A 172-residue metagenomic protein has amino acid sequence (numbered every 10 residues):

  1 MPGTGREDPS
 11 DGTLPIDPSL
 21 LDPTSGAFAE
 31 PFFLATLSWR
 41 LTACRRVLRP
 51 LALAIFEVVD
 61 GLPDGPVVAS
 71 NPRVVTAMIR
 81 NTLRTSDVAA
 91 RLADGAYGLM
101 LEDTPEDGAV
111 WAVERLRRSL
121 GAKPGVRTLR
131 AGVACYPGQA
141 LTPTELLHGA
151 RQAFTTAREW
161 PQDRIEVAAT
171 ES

Functional and structural regions predicted by a protein language model:
M1-L41: Signal-transducing coiled-coil linker helices
S19-P23, F56-A69, L83, L101: Active-site loop/short helix in cyclic nucleotide turnover domains
T36-V67: Active-site-proximal structural segments of metal-dependent nucleotidyl cyclase/transferase enzymes
D60-P63, M100-G108, T128-G149, A153: Catalytic strand-loop-helix junctions within cyclic-nucleotide turnover domains
P63-V74, L99-R115: Short helix/loop segment flanking the catalytic signature motif in cyclic-nucleotide metabolism enzymes
V75-R80, G108-P124, R151: Alpha-helical scaffold within the catalytic cores of cyclic-nucleotide enzymes
V88-R91: A short pre-motif secondary-structure segment
P124-T128, H148-E171: Catalytic/regulatory signature loops of cyclic-dinucleotide turnover enzymes and related class III nucleotidyl cyclases
